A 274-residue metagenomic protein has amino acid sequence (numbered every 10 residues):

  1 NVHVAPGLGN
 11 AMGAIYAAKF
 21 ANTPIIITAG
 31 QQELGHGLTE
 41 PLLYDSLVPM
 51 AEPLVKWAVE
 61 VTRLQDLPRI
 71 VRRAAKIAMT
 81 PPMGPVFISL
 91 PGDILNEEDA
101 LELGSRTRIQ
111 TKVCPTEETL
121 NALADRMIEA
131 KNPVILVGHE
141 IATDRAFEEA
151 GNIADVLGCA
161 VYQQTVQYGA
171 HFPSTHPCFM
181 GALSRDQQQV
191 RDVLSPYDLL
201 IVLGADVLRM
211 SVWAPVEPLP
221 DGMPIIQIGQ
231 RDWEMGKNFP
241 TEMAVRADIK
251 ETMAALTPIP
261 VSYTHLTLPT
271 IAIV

Functional and structural regions predicted by a protein language model:
N1-V261: N-terminal alpha/beta PP-like core and its mobile active-site loop of ThDP/TPP-dependent enzymes
T264-T270: Conserved small/polar residues in nucleotide/adenosyl-binding loops
